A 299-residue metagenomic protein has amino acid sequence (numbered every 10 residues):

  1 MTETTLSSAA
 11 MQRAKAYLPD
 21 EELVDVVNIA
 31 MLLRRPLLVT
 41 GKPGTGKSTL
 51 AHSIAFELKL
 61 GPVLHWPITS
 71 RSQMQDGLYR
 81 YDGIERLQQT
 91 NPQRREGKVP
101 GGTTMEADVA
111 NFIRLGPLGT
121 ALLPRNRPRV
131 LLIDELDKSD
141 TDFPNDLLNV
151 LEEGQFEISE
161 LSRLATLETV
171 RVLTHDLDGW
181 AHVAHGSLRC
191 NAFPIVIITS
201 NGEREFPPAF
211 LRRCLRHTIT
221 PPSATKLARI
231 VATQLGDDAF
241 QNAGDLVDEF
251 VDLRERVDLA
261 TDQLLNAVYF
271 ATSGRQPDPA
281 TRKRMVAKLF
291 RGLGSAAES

Functional and structural regions predicted by a protein language model:
M1-S299: C-terminal regulatory/interaction module of P-loop NTP-utilizing enzymes
